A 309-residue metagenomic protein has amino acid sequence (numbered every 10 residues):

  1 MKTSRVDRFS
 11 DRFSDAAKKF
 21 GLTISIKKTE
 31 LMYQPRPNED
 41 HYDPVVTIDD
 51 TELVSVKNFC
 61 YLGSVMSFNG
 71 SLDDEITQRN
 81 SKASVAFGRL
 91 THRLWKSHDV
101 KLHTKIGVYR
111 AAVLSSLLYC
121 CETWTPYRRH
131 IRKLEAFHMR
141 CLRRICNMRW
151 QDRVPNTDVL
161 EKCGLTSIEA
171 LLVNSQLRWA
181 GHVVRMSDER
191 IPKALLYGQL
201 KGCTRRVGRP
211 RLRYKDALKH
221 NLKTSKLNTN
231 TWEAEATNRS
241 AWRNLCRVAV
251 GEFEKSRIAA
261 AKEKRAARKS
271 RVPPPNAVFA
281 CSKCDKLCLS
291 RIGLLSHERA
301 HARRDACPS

Functional and structural regions predicted by a protein language model:
M1-S309: Short linear motifs embedded in intrinsically disordered, charge-biased segments
